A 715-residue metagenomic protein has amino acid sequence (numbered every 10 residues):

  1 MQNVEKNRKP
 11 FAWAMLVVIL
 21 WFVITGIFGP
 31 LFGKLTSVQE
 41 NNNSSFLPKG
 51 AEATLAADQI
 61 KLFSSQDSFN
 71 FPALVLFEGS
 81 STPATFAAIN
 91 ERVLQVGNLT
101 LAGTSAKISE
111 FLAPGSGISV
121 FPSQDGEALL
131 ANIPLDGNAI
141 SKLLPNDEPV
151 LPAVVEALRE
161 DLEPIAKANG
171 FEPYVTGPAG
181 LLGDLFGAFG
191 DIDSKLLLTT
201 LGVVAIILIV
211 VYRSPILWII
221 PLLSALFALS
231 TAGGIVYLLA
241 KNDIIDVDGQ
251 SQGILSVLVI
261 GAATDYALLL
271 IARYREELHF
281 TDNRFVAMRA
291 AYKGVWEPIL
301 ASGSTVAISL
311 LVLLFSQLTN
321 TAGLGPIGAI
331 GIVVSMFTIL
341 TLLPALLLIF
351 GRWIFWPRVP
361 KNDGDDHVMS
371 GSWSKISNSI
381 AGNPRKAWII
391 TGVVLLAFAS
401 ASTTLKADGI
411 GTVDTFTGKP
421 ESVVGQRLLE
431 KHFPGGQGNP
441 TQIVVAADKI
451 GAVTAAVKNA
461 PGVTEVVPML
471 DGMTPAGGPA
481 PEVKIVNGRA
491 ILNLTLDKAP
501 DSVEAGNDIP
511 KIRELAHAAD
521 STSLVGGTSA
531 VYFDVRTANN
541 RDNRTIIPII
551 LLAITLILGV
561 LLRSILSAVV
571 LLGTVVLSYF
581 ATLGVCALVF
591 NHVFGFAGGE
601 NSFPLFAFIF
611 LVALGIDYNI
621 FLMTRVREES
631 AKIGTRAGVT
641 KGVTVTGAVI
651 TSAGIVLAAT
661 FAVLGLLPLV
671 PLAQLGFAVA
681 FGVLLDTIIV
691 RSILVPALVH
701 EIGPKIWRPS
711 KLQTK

Functional and structural regions predicted by a protein language model:
M1-E40, G126, D136-N138, K142-A407 (+2 more regions): Membrane-embedded transmembrane helical bundles of large multi-pass transporters/channels
T36-S37, F71-P72, F77: Short, conserved active-site loops that position catalytic residues or coordinate cofactors/metal ions across diverse
N43: N-terminal entry motif of extracellular EGF-like repeats
K49-N70, S80-A179, A407-G598, I620: Structured non-transmembrane domains adjacent to transmembrane bundles in polytopic membrane proteins
F71, Q250, T391, P468-M469: Short loop/turn and capping residues at structural boundaries
A73-L74, I390-V393, T441: Short coil/turn segments at secondary-structure boundaries
